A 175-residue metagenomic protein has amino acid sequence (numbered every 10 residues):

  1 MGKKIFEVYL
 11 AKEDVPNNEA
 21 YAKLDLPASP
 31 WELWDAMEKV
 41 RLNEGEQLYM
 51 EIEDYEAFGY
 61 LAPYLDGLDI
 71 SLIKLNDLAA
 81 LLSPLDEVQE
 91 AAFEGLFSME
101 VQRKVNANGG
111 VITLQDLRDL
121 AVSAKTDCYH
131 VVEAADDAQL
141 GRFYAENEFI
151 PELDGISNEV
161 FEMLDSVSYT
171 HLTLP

Functional and structural regions predicted by a protein language model:
M1, L153-S157: N-terminal start-of-chain detector that recognizes signal peptides and the immediate post-cleavage beginning
G2-E46: N-terminal ordered "arm"
V40-D154: Mixed-charge (acidic/basic) macromolecular-recognition segments
T170-P175: Conserved small/polar residues in nucleotide/adenosyl-binding loops
